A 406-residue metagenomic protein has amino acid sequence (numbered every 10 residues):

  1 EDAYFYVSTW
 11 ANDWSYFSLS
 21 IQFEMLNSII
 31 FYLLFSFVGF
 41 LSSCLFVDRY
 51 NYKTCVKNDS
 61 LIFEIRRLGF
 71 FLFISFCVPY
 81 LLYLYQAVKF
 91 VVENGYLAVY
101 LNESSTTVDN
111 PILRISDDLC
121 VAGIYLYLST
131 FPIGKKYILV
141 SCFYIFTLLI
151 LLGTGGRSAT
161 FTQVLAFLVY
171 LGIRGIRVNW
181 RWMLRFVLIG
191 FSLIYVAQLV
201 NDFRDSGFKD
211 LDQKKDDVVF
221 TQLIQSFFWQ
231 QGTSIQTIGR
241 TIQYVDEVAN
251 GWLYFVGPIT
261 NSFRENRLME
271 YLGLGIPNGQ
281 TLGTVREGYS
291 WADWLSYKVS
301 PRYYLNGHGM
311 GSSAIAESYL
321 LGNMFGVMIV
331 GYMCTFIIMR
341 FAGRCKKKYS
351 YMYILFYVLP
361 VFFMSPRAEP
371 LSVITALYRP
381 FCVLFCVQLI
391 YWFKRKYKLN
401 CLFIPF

Functional and structural regions predicted by a protein language model:
E1-Y52: Membrane-embedded, hydrophobic transmembrane alpha-helices
Y16-F17, C44-D210, C401-F406: Membrane-embedded catalytic interface detector for glycan/lipid assembly enzymes
I21-V38, T106-G123, W229-T237, A376: Hydrophobic alpha-helical transmembrane segments
N27-R49, S116-L128, A166-F167, F381-K396: Hydrophobic cores of alpha-helical transmembrane segments in multi-pass inner/ER membrane proteins, independent
F31-F35, F73-P79, R114-G123, H308 (+1 more regions): Hydrophobic alpha-helical transmembrane segments
V38, S42-F46, L128, V169 (+6 more regions): Alpha-helical membrane-inserting segments
Y100-T107, Q198-C334: Small-residue-enriched transmembrane helix-hairpin modules in multi-pass membrane proteins
N306-F406: Hydrophobic alpha-helical segments
